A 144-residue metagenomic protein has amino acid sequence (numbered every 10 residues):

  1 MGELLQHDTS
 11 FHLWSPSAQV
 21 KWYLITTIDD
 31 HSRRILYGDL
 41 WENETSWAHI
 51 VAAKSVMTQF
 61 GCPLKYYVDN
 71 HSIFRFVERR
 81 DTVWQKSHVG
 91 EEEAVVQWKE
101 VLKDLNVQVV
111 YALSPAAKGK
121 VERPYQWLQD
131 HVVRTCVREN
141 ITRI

Functional and structural regions predicted by a protein language model:
M1-I28, S32-I35, E42-A53, T58-L64 (+1 more regions): Mobile-element integrase/transposase regions, centering on the N-terminal DNA-binding/Zn-coordinating module
H12, S72-I73, A116-A117: Short, solvent-exposed loop/turn segments at secondary-structure junctions
Q19, E78-D81, V121-E122: Short aromatic-enriched loop/helix-cap "lid" or pocket-rim segments at secondary-structure transitions that line
D30, L40-N43, H71, V107 (+1 more regions): An acidic- and aromatic-residue-enriched active-site/binding cleft used to recognize and process polar
Y37-N43, W84-H88: The substrate-binding groove and active-site-proximal loops of carbohydrate-active enzymes, especially glycoside
T58-G90: Acidic/histidine-rich, metal-coordinating catalytic segments
V68-D69, V83-H131, I144: RNase H-like two-metal-ion nuclease catalytic core shared by retroviral integrases and related mobile-element nucleases
R134-I144: Short, charged, surface-exposed loops that flank catalytic or proteolytic processing sites
